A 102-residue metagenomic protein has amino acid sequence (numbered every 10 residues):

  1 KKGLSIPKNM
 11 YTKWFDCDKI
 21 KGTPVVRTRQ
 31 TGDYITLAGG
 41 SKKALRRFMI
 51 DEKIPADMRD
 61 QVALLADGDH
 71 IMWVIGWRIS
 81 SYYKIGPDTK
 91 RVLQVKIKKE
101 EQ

Functional and structural regions predicted by a protein language model:
K1-Q102: Basic, glycine-rich polyanion-binding accessory segments appended to enzymes
